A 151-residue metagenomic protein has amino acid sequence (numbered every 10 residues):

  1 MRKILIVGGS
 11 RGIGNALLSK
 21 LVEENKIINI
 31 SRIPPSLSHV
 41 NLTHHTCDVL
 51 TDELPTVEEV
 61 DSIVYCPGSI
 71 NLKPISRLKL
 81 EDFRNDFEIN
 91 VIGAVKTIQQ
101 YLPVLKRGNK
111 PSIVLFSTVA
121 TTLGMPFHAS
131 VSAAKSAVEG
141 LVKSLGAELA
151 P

Functional and structural regions predicted by a protein language model:
S10, G14, L18-S19: N-terminal Rossmann NAD(P)H-binding glycine-rich loop of SDR-like oxidoreductase domains
P67-L72: Conserved NAD(P)H cofactor-binding loop of Rossmann-fold oxidoreductase domains
P74-I75, D82-R84: Substrate-binding pocket helix/loop in short-chain dehydrogenase/reductase
L78, G124-S132, S144: Active-site loop-to-helix junction immediately N-terminal to the catalytic Tyr of the SDR YXXXK motif in Rossmann-fold
I98, A134: Active-site helix of classical SDR
P103, A147-E148: Alpha-helical segment proximal to the catalytic Tyr-Lys
T118: Residue(s) in the substrate-gating loop at a strand-loop-helix junction that position the organic substrate next
